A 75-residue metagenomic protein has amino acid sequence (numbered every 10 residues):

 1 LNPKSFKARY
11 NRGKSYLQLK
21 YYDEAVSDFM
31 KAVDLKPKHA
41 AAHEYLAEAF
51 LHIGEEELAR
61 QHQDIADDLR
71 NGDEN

Functional and structural regions predicted by a protein language model:
F6-K7, Y22, A40-A41, E74: Helix-start (N-cap) detector for alpha-helical repeat units in TPR-like alpha-solenoids, especially tetratricopeptide
Q18, H52-I53, L69: Register position in tetratricopeptide repeats
